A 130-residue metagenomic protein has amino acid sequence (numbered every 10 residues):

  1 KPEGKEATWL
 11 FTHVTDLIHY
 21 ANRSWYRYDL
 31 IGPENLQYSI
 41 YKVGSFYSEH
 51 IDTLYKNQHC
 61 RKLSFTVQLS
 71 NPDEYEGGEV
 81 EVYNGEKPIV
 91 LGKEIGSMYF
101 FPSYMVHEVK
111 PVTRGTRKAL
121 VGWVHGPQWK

Functional and structural regions predicted by a protein language model:
K1-M98, Y104-K130: Fe(II)/2-oxoglutarate oxygenase catalytic core
